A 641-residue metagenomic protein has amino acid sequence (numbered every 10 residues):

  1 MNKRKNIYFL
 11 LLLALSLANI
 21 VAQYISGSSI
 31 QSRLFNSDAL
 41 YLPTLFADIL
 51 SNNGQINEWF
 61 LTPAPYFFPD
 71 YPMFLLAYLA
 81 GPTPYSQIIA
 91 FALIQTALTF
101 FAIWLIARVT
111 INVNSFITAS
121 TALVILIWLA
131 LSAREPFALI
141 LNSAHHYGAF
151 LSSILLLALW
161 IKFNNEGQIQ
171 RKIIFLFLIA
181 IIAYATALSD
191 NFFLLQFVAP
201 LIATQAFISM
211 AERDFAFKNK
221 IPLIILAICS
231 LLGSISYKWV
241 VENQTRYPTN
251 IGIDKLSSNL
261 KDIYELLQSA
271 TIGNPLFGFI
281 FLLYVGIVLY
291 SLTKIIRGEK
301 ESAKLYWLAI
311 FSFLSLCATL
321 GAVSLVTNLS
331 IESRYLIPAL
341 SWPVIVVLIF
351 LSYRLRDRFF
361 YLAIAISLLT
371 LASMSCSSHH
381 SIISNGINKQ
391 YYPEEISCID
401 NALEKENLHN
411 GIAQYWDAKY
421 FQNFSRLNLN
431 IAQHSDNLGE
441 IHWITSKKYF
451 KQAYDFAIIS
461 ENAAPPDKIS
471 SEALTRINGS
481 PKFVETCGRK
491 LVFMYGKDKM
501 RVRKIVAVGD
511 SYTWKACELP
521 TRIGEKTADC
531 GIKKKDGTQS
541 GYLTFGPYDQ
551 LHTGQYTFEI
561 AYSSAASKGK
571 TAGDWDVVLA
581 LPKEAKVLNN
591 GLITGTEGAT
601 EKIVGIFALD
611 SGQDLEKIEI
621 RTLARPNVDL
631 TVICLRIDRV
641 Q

Functional and structural regions predicted by a protein language model:
K5-S16, I173-I179, I224-I228, L283 (+2 more regions): Signature aromatic-anchored transmembrane alpha helix within multi-pass, membrane-resident enzymes that catalyze glycan
L12-I56, F74-L79: Extracytoplasmic loop-helix module adjacent to an early transmembrane segment
L13, A90-I117, L155-A158: Transmembrane-helix motifs of polytopic, lipid-linked glycan transferases
D38-D48, F60-T83, S258-Q268: Short hydrophobic/aromatic helix or loop-helix immediately within or flanking a transmembrane segment in polytopic
F67, V113-N164, I331-P343, Y415-W416: Membrane-interface micro-motifs in multi-pass membrane enzymes
A144-S152, L195, P275-G286, K304-R356: Hydrophobic/aromatic-rich transmembrane helices and adjacent perimembrane loops
I202-R213, F277-S302: Hydrophobic, aromatic-rich transmembrane alpha-helices and their immediate juxtamembrane boundary segments
K405-G439, A565: Short periplasmic/luminal acceptor-recognition loop of GT-C membrane glycosyltransferases, typified by
